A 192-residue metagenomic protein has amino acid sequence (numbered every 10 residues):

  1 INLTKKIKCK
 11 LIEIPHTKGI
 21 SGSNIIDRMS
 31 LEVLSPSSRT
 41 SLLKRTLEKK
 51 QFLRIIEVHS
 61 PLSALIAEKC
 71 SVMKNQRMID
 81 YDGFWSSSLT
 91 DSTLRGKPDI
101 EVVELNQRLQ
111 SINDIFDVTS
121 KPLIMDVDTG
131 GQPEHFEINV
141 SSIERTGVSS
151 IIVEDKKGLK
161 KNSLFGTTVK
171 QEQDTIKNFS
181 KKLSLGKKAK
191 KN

Functional and structural regions predicted by a protein language model:
I1-S38: Classical nucleotidyltransferase
C9, K49-R54, D80-D82, T119-L123 (+2 more regions): Short, well-ordered coil/turn segments that N-cap beta-strands
I25-I26, L31-K74, L185-K188: N-terminal amphipathic alpha-helix/helix-capping segment at the start of soluble metabolic enzymes
S63-K69, M125, G131-E144: Catalytic cores of alpha/beta
S71-Q107, V127-E134, I152-K177: Glycine-rich, proline-tolerant flexible connector loops at the mouths of alpha/beta enzymes
P98-M125, T146, T167-N192: Alpha-helix-loop-beta-strand connector modules within alpha/beta enzyme cores
